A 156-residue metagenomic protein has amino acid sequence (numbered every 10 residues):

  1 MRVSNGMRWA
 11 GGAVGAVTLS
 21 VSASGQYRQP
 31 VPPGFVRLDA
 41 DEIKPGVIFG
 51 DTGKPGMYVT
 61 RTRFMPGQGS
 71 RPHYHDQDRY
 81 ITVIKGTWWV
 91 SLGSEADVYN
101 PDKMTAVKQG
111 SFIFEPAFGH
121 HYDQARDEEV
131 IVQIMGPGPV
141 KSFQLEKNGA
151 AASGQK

Functional and structural regions predicted by a protein language model:
R2-A13: Bacterial N-terminal signal peptides that target proteins for export
L19, A23-Y58, P101, T105 (+1 more regions): A short, N-terminal "cap"/entry segment at the start of jelly-roll beta-barrel domains of the cupin/DSBH fold
G46-V47, V59-P72, D76: N-terminal post-signal-peptidase region of extra-cytosolic proteins
T52-G56, R71-T82: His-enriched metal-coordination microenvironments in redox/metal-binding proteins
M65-P66, H75-D97: Glycine- and acidic-residue-biased ligand/ion/polar-headgroup-sensing regions
S70-P72, V90-S91, E115, H120-R126: Short beta-strand His + acidic residue motifs that chelate non-heme Fe in jelly-roll/DSBH and cupin folds
A96-A117: Short acidic-glycine-tyrosine-enriched beta hairpin
D102-K103, H120-K156: Double-stranded beta-helix
